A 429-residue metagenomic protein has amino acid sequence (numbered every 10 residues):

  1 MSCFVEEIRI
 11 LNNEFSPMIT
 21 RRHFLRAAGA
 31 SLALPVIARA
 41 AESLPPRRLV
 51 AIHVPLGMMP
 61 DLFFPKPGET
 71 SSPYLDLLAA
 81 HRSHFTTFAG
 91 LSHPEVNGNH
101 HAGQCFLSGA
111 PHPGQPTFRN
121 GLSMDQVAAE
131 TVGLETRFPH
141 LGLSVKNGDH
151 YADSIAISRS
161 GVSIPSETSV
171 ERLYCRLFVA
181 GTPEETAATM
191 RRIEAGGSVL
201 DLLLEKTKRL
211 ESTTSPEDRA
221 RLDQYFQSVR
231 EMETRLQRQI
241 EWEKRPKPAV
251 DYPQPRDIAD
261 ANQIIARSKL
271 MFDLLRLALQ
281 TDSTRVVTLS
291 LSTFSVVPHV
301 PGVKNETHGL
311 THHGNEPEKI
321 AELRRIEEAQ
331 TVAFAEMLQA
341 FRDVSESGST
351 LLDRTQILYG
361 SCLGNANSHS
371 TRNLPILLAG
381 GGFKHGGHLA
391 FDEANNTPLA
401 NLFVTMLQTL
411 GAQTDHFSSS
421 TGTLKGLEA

Functional and structural regions predicted by a protein language model:
C3-F4, E14-A429: Ligand-binding pockets and gating/stacking loops
E7-R9: Charged/polar low-complexity intrinsically disordered segments
